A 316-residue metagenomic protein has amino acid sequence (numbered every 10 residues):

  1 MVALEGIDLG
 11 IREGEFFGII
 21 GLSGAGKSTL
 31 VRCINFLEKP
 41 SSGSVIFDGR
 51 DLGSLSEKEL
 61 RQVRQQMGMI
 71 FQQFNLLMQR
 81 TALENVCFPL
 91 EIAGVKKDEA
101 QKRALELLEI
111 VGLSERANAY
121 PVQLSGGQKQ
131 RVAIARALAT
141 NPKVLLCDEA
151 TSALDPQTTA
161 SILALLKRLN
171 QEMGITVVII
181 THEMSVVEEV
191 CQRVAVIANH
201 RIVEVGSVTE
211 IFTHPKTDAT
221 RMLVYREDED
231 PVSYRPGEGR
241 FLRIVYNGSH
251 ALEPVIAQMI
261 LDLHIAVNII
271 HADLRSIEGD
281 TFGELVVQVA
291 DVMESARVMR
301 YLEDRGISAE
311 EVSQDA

Functional and structural regions predicted by a protein language model:
M1-N170: ABC family nucleotide-binding domain
Q72, H182-E183: Conserved H-loop
G174-I180: Conserved H-loop
V187-E189: A short, surface-exposed alpha-helical micro-motif characterized by mixed small hydrophobic and charged/polar residues
V205-G206, H214: ABC ATPase "signature
T213-V245, L263: C-terminal boundary and immediately downstream tail of ABC-type ATPase nucleotide-binding domains
E238-A316: Non-catalytic connector elements of ABC transporters
